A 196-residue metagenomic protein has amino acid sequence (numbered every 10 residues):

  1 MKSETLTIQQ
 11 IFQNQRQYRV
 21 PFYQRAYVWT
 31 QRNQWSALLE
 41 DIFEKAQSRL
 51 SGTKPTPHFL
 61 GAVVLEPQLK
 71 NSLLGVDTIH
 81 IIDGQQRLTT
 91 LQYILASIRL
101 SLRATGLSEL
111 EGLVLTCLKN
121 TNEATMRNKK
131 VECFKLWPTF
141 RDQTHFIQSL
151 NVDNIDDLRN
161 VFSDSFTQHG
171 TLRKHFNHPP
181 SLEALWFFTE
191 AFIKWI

Functional and structural regions predicted by a protein language model:
M1-I196: Glycine- and hydrophobic-rich flexible loops that cap the catalytic core of alpha/beta enzyme folds
